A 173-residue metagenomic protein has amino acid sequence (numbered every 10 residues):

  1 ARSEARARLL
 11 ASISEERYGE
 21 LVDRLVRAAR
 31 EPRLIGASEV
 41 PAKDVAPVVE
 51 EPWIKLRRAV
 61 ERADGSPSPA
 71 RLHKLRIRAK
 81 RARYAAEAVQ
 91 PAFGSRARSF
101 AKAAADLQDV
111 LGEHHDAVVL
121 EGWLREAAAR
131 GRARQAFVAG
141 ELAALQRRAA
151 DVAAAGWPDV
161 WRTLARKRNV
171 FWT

Functional and structural regions predicted by a protein language model:
A1-T173: Function-determining surface determinants
